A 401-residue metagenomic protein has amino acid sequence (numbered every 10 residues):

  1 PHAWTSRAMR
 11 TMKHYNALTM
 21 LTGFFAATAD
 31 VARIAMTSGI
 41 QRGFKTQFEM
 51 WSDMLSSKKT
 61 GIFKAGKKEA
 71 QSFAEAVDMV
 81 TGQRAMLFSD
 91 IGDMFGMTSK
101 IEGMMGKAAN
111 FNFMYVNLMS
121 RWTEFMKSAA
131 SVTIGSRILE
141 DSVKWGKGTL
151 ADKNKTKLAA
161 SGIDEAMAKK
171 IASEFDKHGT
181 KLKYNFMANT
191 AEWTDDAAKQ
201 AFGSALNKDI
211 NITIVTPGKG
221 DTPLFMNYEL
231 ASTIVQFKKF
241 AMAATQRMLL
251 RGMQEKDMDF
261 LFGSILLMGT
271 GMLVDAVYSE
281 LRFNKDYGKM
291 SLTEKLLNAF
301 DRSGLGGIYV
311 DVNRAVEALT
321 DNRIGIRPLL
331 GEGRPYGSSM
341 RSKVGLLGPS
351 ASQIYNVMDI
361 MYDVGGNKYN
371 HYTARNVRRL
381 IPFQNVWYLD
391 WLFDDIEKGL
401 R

Functional and structural regions predicted by a protein language model:
P1-F25, A29-G304: Hydrophobic, often aromatic-rich secondary-structure segments at membrane interfaces
L18-G23, A201, Y228, S342-P349 (+3 more regions): Residue-level detector of secondary-structure boundary/capping sites
S52, K155, I326-R327, K343 (+1 more regions): Generic N-terminal initiation segments characterized by hydrophobic and/or small/turn-forming residues
A172, D176, L297, Y355-M358 (+3 more regions): Residue-level detector of alpha-helical secondary structure
F237, A351-I354, V377: Hydrophobic, well-ordered secondary-structure elements that form the walls of internal hydrophobic environments
M248-Y372: Short low-complexity linker/loop segments enriched in small residues
D359-R401: Hydrophobic alpha-helical segments
